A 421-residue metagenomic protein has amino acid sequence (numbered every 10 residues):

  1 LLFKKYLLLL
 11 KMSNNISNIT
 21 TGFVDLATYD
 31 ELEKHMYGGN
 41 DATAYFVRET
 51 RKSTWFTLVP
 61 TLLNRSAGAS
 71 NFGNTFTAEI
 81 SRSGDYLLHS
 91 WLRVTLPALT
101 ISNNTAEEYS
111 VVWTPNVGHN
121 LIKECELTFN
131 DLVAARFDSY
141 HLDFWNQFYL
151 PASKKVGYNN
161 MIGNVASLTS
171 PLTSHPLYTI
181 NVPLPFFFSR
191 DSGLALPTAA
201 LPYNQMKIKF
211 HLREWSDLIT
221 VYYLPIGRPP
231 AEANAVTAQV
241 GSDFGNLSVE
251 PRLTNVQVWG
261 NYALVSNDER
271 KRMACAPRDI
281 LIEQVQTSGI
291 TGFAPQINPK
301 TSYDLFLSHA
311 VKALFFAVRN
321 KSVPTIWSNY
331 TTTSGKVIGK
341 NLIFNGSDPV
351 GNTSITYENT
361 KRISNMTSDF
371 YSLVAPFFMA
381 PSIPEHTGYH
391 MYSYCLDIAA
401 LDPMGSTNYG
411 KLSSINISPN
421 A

Functional and structural regions predicted by a protein language model:
L1-K11: Short, Lys/Arg-enriched N-terminal segments with co-localized hydrophobic residues within the first ~10-30 amino acids
M12-A421: Short, low-complexity Pro/Thr/Gly
